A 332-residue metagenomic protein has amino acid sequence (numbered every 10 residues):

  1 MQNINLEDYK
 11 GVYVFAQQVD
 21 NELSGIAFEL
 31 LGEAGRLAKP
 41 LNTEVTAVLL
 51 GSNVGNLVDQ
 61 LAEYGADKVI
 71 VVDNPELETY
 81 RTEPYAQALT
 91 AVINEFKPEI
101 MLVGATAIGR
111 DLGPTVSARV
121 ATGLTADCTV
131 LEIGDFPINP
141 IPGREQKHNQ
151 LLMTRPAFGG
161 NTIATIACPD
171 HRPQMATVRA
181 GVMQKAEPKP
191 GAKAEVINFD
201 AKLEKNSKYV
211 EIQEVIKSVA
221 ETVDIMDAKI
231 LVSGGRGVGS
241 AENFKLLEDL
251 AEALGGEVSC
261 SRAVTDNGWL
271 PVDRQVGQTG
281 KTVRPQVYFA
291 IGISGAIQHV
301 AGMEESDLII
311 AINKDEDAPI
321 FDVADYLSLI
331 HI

Functional and structural regions predicted by a protein language model:
M1-I330: N-terminal glycine-rich FAD/FM-binding segment characteristic of electron-transfer flavoproteins
